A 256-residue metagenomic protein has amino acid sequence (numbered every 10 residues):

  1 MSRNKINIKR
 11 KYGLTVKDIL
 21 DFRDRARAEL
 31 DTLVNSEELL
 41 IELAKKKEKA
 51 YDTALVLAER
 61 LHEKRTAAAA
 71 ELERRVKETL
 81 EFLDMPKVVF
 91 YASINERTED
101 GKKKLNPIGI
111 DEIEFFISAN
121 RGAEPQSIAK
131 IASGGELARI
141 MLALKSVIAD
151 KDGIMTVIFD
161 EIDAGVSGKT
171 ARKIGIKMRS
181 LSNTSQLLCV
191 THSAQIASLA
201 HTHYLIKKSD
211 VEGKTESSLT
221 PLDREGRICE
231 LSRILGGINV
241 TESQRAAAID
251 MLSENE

Functional and structural regions predicted by a protein language model:
M1-L83, K87: Extended, charged alpha-helical coiled-coil/arm scaffolds that mediate oligomerization and mechanical coupling in large
A67-L137: SMC-family hinge/dimerization module
E81-L83, K103-I108, A129-A132, V147 (+4 more regions): Replace "in large, NTP-powered and nucleic-acid-processing enzymes" with "in large, NTP-powered factors and other
I113, G153-M155, S182-L188: Loop/turn-to-beta-strand initiation segments
E114-F115, A119-R121, G135-V157: GG-anchored amphipathic helix commonly corresponding to the ABC/SMC/Rad50 NBD signature/C-loop
D152, A164-R172: Conserved D-loop-proximal element of ABC-family nucleotide-binding domains
D160-E161: Walker B catalytic acidic pair
K169-E256: C-terminal lobe/lid and adjacent interdomain/linker elements of RecA-like ASCE P-loop ATPase modules
